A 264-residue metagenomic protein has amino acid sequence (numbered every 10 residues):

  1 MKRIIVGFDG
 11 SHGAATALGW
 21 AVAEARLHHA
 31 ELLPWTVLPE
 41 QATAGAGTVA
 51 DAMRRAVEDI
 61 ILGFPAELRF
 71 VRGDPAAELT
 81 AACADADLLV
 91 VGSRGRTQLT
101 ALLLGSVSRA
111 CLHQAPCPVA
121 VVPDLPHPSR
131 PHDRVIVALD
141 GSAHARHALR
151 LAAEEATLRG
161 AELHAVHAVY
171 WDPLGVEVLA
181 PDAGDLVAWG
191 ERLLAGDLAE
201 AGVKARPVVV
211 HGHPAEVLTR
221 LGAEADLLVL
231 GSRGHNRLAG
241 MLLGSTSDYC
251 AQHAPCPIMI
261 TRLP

Functional and structural regions predicted by a protein language model:
M1-T48, A66, D133-A180, G184 (+5 more regions): Small/aliphatic-rich secondary-structure junction motif
A23-R26, A81-P128, G222-P264: Gly/Ser-rich helix-loop-strand patches that form or flank binding pockets for ribonucleotide-derived cofactors
E24, A56, E78-A82, D197 (+1 more regions): CheY-like receiver
Q41-A42, E78, T100, S129 (+2 more regions): Generic structural signal for helix capping and beta-alpha/helix-loop junctions
A46-R55, G184-A195: Short, surface-exposed alpha-helical segments at coil->helix boundaries
E58-F64, A199-V203: Short helix-capping segments at alpha-helix termini
L68, P207: Rossmann-fold cofactor-recognition segment
D74-L79, V107, H213-L218, T246: Short acidic active-site motifs
